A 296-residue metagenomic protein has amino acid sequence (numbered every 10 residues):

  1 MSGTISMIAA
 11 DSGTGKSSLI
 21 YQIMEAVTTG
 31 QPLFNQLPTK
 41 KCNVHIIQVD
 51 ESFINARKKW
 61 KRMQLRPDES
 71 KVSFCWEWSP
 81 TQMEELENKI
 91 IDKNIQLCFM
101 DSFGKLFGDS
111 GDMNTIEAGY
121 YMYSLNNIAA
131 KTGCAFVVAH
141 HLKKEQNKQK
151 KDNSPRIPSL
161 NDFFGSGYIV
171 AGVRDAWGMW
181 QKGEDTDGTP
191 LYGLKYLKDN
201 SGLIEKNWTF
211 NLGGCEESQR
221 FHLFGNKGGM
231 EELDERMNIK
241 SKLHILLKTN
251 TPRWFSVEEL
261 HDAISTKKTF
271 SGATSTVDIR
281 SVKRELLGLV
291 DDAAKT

Functional and structural regions predicted by a protein language model:
M1-P67: Walker A/P-loop NTP-binding active-site region of P-loop NTPases, recognizing the glycine-rich GxxxxGKT/S
M7-I8, G13, S17-S18, H45-I47 (+1 more regions): Phosphate-binding/switch region of NTP-binding enzymes
S12, V27, Q31, E51 (+11 more regions): Conserved NTP-handling cores and scaffolds of large molecular machines
S17, W76, G111-A118, S166 (+2 more regions): Flexible, glycine- and charge-enriched loops at secondary-structure boundaries
Q22-I23, K59-R62, D112-T115, K151-S159: Short, glycine/charged-enriched secondary-structure capping and boundary segments
L33-T39, E145-P155, S271-T276: Short helix/loop segment immediately N-terminal to the Walker
P38-N127: Conserved inter-motif catalytic segment of the P-loop NTP-binding fold
I91-N94, K131-T132, D185-T296: C-terminal regions of RecA-like/P-loop NTPase motor modules
